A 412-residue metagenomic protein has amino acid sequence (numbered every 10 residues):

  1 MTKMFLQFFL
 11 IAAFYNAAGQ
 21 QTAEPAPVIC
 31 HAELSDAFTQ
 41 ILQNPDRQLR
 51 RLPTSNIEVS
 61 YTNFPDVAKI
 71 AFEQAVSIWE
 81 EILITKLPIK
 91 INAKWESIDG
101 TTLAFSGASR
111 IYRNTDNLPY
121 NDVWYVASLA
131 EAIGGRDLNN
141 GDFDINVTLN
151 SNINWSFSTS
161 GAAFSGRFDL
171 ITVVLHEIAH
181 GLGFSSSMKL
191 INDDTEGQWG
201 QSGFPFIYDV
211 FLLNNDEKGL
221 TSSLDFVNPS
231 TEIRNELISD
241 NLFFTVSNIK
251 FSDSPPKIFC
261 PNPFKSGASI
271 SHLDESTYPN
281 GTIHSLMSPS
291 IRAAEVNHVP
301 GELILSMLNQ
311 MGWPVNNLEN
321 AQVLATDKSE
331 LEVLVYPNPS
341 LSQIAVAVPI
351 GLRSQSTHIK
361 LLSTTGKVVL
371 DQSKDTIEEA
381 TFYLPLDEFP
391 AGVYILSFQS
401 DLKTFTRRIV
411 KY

Functional and structural regions predicted by a protein language model:
M1-P25: Bacterial Sec-dependent N-terminal signal peptides
F14-Y15, V323, D327, A347: Short stretches within intrinsically disordered, low-complexity N-terminal or propeptide regions
Y15, M188-N192, I350: Hydrophobic alpha-helical membrane context
Q20-L175, G181-E319: Extracellular zinc-dependent metalloprotease catalytic-domain scaffold
V315-E330: Low-complexity, Pro/Thr/Ser/Gly/Ala-rich linker/spacer regions in secreted, extracellular modular proteins
K328-Y336, S340-Y412: C-terminal outer-membrane/trafficking sorting elements
